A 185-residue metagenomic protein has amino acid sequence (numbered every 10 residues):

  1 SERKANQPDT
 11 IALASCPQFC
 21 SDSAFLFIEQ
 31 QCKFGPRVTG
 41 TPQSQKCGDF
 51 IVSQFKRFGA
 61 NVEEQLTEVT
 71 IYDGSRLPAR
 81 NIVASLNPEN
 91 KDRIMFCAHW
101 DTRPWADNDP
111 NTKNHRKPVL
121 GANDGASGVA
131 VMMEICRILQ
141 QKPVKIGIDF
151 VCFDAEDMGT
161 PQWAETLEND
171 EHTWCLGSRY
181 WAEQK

Functional and structural regions predicted by a protein language model:
S1-S15: Bacterial Sec-dependent N-terminal signal peptides
I11-Q18, K33-P42, V69-Y72, N114-A126 (+2 more regions): Second-shell loop/turn segments in exported
S23-K33, K46, F50-R57, S127-E134 (+2 more regions): Extracytoplasmic/secreted proteins, especially bacterial periplasmic and envelope-associated proteins
E29-E89: A non-catalytic alpha/beta surface segment that caps or lines the substrate-entry region of metallo-dependent hydrolase
Q31, Q65-T67, L86-P88, C97-D101 (+2 more regions): Active-site-proximal beta-strand/loop segments in catalytic clefts of secreted hydrolases
F58-A60, N90-I94, V144-D149: Loop/turn elements at helix/coil->beta-strand transitions in domains of secreted/extracellular proteins
R103-D109, G159-Q162: Short acidic/His/Gly/Ser-rich catalytic and metal-binding motifs that mark active-site loops of diverse hydrolases
R116-K185: Acidic/histidine-rich catalytic neighborhood of metal-dependent amide-processing enzymes
